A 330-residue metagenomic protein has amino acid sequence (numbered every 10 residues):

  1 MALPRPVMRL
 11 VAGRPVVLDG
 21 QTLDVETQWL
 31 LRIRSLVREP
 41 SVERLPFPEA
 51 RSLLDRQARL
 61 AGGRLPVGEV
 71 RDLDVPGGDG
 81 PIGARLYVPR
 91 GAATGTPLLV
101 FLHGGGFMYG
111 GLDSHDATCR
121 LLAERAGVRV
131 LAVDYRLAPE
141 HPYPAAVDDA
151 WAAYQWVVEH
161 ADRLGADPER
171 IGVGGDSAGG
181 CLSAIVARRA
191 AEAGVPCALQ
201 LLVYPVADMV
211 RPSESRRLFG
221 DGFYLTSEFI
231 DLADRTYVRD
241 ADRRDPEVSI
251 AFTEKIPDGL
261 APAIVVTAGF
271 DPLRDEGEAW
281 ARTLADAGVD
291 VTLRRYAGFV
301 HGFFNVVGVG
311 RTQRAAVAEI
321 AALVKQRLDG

Functional and structural regions predicted by a protein language model:
M1-L86, D329-G330: A glycine/proline-hinged amphipathic helix-loop "lid/cap" segment that gates access to hydrophobic ligand pockets
G80-I82, P89-L98, P257-L260: Proline/glycine-enriched tight loop/beta-turn segments at coil->beta junctions that connect or precede beta-strands
T96, H103-Y109, F270: Active-site glycine-rich loops that stabilize anionic/oxyanionic intermediates across multiple enzyme folds
L99-F101, V130: Hydrophobic beta-strand anchors of alpha/beta hydrolase catalytic cores
D113-V133: Short amphipathic alpha-helix adjacent to the substrate-entry channel of hydrolases
V158-V173: Gly/Ser-rich "nucleophile elbow"/oxyanion-hole loop immediately N-terminal to the catalytic nucleophile in hydrolases
E169, I185-G330: Alpha/beta hydrolase fold serine-hydrolase catalytic domain that processes acyl esters and thioesters
G175, G179, S183: Gly/Ala-rich beta-loop-alpha elbow adjacent to hydrolase catalytic centers
